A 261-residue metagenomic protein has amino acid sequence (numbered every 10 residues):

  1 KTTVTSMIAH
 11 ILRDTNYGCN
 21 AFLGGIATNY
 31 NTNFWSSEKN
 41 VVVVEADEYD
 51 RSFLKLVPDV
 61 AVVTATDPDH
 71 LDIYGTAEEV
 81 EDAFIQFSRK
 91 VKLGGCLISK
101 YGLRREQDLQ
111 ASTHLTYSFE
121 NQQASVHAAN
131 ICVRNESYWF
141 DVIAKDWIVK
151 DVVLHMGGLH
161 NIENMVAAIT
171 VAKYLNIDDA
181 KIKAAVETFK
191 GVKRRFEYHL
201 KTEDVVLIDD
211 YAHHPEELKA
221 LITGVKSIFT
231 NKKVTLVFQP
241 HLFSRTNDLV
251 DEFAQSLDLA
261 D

Functional and structural regions predicted by a protein language model:
K1-Y101, R105-T113, V166, A172-L175 (+1 more regions): Phosphate-binding loop of NTP-binding sites
A21-G25, Y101, A111-R134, V153-L159 (+1 more regions): Beta-strand->loop->alpha-helix junctions that form or flank phosphate-binding loops in nucleotide-handling enzymes
N29-N31, A124, F189, S244: Generic structural signal for helix capping and beta-alpha/helix-loop junctions
N33-W35, S52-L54, S88-R89, N130-C132 (+3 more regions): Short secondary-structure boundary/capping segments
G94-Y101, T235-F238, L259-D261: Short internal beta-strands
F119, V142-D146: Short acidic, glycine-rich loop/turn motifs
R134-E136, K145-L259: Nucleotide phosphate-binding/pyrophosphate-handling subdomain across enzymes that bind or process nucleotide phosphates
Y138-F140: Short aromatic-glycine-enriched beta-strand elements
